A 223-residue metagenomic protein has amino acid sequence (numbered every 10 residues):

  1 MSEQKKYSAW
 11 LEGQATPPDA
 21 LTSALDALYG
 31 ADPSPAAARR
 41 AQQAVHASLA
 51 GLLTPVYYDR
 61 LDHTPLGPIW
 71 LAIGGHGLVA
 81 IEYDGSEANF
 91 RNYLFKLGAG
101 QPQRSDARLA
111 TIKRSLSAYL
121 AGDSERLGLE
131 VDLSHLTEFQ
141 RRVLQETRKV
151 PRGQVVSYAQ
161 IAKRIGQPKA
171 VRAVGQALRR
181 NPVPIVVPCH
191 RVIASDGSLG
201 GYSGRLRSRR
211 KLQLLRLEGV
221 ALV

Functional and structural regions predicted by a protein language model:
M1-K169, L217-V223: Basic nucleic-acid-binding alpha-helical/helix-turn surface characteristic of O6-alkylguanine DNA
K169-Q213: Short glycine/serine-rich loop segments
